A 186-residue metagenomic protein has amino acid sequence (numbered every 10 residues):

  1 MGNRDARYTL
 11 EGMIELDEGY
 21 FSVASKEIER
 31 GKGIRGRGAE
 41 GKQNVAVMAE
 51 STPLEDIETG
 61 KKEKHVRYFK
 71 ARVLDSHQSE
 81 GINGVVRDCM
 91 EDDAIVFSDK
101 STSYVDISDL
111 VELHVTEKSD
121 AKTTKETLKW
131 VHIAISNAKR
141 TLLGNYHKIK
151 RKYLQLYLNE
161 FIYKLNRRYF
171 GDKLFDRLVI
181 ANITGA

Functional and structural regions predicted by a protein language model:
M1-A186: Residue-level recognition of single "structural anchor" positions that define or cap local secondary structure
